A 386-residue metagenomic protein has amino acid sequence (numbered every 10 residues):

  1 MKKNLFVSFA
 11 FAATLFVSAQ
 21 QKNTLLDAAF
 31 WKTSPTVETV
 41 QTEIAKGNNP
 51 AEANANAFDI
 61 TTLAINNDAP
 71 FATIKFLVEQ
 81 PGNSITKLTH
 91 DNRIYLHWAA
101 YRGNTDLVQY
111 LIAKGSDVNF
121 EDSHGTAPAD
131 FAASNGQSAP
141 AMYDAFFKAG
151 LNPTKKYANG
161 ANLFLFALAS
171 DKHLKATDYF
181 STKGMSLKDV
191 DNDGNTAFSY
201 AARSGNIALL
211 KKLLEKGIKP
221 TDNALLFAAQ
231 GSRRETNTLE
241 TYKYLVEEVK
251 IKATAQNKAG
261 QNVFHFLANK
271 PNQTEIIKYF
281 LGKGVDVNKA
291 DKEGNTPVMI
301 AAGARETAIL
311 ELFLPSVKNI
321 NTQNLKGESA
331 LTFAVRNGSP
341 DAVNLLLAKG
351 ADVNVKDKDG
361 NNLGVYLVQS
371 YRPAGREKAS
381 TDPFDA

Functional and structural regions predicted by a protein language model:
M1-L25: Bacterial Sec-dependent N-terminal signal peptides
S18-A45: Sec-dependent signal peptide cleavage junction
Q21-W31, E52-I65, K87-H97, E121-A133 (+7 more regions): Ankyrin-repeat boundary/"N-cap" motif
T33-P35, L63-P70, W98-N104, F131-A139 (+7 more regions): Ankyrin repeat A-helix N-terminal signature
Q41-N49, K75-S84, Q109-D117, D144-P153 (+7 more regions): Ankyrin repeat domain, specifically the short helix-to-loop turn at the C-terminus of the second helix of each repeat
H90-S134, S138-G150, F164: Long, mid-chain structured domain cores
G136-N257, N262-H265, K270-Q273: Solenoidal tandem-repeat scaffolds enriched in leucines and small polar residues
T238-A386: Eukaryotic tandem repeat interaction scaffolds
